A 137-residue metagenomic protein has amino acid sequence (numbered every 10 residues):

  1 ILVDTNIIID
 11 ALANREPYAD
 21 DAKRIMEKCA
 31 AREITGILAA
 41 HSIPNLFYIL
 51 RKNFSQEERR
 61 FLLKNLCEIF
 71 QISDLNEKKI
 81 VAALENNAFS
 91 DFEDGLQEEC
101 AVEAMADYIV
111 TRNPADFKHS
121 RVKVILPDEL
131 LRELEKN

Functional and structural regions predicted by a protein language model:
I1, T35, I72, I109 (+1 more regions): A residue-level structural signature of the nucleotidyltransferase/glycosyltransferase Rossmann-like core
I1-I37, R51-F61, H119, L131-N137: Short, well-structured N-terminal submotif of metal-dependent ribonuclease cores
V3, E68, A104: Structured loop/turn residues at beta-strand edges in well-structured enzyme cores
D4-T5, A39, N113, P127: A secondary-structure boundary/capping signal
I7, S42, K79, Q97 (+2 more regions): Alpha-helix capping/helix-boundary segments
K23-S90, G95, E99: PIN-domain endoribonuclease scaffold, especially VapC-family toxins
V102-N137: Acidic, PIN/NYN-like endoribonuclease modules and their adjacent C-terminal/linker elements
